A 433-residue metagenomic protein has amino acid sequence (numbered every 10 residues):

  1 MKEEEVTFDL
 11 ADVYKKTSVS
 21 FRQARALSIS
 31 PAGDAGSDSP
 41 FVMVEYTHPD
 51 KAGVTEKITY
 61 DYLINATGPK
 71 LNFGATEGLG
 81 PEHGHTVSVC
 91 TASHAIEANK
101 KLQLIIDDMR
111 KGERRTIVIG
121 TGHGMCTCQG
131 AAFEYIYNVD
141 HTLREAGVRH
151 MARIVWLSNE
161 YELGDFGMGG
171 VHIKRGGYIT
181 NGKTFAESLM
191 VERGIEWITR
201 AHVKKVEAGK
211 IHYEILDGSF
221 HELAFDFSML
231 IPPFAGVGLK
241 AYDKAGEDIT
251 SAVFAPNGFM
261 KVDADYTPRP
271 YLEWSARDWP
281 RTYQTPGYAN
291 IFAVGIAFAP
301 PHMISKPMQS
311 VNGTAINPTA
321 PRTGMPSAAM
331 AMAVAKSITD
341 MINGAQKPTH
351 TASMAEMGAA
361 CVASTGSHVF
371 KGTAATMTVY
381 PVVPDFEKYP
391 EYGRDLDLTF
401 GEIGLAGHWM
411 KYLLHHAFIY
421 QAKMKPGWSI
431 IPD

Functional and structural regions predicted by a protein language model:
M1-Q23, H123-G177: Beta1-alpha1 glycine-rich phosphate/pyrophosphate-binding loop at the start of Rossmann-like nucleotide-binding domains
M1-Y60, R175-E196, D433: N-terminal Rossmann-like dinucleotide/flavin-binding domain of flavoprotein oxidoreductases that bind FAD/FMN
V19-E134, N138-G147, M229: FAD-binding core/adjacent interface of flavoenzyme oxidoreductases
S20-R22, V155, E196-R200, F292: General small-molecule cofactor/ligand-binding pocket signal
Y60-I64, T116-G122, R153-E162, S228-M229 (+2 more regions): Extended hydrophobic secondary-structure segments that form protein cores and membrane-embedded regions
L63, R175-D263: A cross-taxonomic marker for long C-terminal extensions/tails that follow the last structured domain
N72, P81-E113, D226-F227, I231-S327: FAD-site-proximal beta/loop scaffold in flavoenzymes
T323, M330-D433: C-terminal, flexible cofactor-proximal segment of oxidoreductases
